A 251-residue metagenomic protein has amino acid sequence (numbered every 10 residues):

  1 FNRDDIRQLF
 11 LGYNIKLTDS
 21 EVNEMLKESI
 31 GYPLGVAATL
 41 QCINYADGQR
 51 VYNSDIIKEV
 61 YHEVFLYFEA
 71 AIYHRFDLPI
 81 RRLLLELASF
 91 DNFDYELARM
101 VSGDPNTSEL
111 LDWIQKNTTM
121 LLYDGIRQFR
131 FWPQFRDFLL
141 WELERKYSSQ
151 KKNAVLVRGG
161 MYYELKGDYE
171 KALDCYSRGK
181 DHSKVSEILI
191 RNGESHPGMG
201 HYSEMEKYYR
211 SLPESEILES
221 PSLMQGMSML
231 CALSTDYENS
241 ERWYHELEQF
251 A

Functional and structural regions predicted by a protein language model:
F1-E24, E28-C42, E63-F65, F135-W141: Alpha-helical sensor/transducer elements of the RecA-like P-loop NTPase core
L11, N23-E28, L34-G48, S54 (+3 more regions): C-terminal helical "lid" of AAA+/P-loop NTPase domains
K16-D19, R50-Y52, P105, L143-S149: Short, polar/flexible loop-turn hinges at active-site or ligand-entry regions and domain interfaces
K16-L17, G31, G35, G48-Q49 (+5 more regions): Alpha-helical structural elements of signaling/regulatory helical domains
S20, S29, L66-E144, A154: C-terminal boundary/linker of central alpha/beta nucleotide-binding cores
S149-S234, E238-E246: Extended alpha-helical scaffolding segments used for macromolecular assembly and cargo binding
